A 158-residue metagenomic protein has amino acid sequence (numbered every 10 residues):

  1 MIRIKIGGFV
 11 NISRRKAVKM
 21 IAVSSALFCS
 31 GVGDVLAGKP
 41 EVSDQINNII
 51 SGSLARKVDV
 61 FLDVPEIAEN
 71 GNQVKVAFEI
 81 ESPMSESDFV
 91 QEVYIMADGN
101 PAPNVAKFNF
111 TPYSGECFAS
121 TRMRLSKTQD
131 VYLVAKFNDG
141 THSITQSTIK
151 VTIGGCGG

Functional and structural regions predicted by a protein language model:
M1-I12, V23-C29: N-terminal secretory signal peptides
L36-G71, P103-N109: Transition segment at domain starts
K75-P83: Short edge beta-strand/loop segments characteristic of extracellular beta-sandwich folds
P101-R124: An anionic, turn-rich surface loop/hairpin at beta-sheet edges that serves as a generic interaction/coordination patch
S126-D130: Extracellular Ig-like/FN3 beta-sandwich strand-entry sites
N138-I144: Short acidic/polar inter-strand loop motif in beta-rich domains
T148-T152: Short beta-strand edge segments in extracellular beta-sheet folds
